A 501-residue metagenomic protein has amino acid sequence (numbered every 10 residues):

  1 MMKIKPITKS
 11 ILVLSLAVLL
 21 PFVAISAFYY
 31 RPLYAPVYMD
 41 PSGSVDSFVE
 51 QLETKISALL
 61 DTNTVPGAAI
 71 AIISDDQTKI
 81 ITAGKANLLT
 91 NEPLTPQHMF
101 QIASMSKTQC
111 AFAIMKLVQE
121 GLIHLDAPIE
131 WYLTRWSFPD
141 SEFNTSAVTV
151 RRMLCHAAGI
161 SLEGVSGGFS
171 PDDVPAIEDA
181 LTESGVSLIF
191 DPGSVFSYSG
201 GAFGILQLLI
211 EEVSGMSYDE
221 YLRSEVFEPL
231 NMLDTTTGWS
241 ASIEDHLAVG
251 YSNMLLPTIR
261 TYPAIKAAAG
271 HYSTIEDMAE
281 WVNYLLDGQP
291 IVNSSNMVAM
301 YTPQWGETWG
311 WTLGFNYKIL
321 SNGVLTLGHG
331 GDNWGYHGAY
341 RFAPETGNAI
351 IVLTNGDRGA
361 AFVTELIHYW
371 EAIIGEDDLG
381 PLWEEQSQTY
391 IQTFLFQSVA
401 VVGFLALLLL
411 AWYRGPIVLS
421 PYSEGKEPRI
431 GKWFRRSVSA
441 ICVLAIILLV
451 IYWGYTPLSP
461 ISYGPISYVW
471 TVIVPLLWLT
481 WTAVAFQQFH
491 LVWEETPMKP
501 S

Functional and structural regions predicted by a protein language model:
K3-L12, P21-I81, M216, R260-S501: Catalytic loop of the DD-peptidase/beta-lactamase superfamily, centered on the K-T-G motif and neighboring
A17-L19: Bacterial N-terminal signal peptides
D40-V45, T62-P66, T90-R152, I189-G200: Short active-site loop at a secondary-structure junction that contains or immediately precedes the catalytic residue(s)
S47, Q51, K55, Q109-A113 (+11 more regions): Extracytoplasmic/secreted proteins, especially bacterial periplasmic and envelope-associated proteins
S74, K85, S104-S106: A mature extracytoplasmic/lumenal domain signature
S74, T78, I129, G238-D245: Short, solvent-exposed turn/loop segments enriched in Gly/Ser/Thr/Pro and often Arg
N87, S141-W334: Short, surface-exposed loop or secondary-structure junction motifs that flank catalytic or metal-binding residues
S104, A158, T354: Glycine-rich His-Gly loop
